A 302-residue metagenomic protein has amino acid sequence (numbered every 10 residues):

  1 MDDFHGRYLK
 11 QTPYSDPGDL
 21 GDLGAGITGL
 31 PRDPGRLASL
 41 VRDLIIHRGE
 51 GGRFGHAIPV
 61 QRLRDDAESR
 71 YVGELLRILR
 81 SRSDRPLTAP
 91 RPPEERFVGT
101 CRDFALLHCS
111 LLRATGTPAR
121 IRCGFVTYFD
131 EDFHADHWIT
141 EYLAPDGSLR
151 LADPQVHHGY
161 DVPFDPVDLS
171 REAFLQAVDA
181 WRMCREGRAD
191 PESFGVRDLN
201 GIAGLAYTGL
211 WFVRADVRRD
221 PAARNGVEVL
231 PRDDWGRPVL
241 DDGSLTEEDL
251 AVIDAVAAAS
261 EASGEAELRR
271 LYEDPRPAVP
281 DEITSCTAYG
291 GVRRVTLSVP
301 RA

Functional and structural regions predicted by a protein language model:
D2-E95, S298: Secondary-structure boundary elements
D3-S15, A38-R48, R53-Q61, F125-W138 (+1 more regions): His-Asp-centered catalytic microenvironments across diverse enzyme cores, prominently the transglutaminase-like
T12, T28, T88, T100 (+7 more regions): Residue-identity detector for threonine
G29, D33, F97, D132 (+1 more regions): Generic detector of ordered secondary-structure context
P34, L210-A215, V229, C286-A288 (+1 more regions): Hydrophobic transmembrane signal anchors and adjacent membrane-proximal interface regions, especially in viral
R64-W138: Active-site neighborhood of thiol-dependent amide/isopeptide-bond enzymes
R270-A302: Substrate/cofactor-recognition hotspot
